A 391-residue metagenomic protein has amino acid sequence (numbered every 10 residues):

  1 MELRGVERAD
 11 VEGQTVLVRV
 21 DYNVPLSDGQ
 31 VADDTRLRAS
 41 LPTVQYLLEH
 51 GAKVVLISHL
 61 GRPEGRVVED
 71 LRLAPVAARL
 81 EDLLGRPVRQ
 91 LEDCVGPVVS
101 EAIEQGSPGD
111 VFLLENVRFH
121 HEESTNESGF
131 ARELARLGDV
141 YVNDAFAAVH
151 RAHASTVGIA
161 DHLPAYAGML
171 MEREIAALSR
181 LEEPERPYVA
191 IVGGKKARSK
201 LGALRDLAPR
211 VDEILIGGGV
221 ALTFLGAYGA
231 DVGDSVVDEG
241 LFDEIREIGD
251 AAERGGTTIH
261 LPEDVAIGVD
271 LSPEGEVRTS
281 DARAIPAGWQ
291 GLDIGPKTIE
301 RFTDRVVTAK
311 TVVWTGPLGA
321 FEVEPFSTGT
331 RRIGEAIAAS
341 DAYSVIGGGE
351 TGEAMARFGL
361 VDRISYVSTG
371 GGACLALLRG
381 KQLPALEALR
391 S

Functional and structural regions predicted by a protein language model:
M1-S391: Active-site loop-to-helix "anion-binding N-cap" substructures in soluble metabolic enzymes
